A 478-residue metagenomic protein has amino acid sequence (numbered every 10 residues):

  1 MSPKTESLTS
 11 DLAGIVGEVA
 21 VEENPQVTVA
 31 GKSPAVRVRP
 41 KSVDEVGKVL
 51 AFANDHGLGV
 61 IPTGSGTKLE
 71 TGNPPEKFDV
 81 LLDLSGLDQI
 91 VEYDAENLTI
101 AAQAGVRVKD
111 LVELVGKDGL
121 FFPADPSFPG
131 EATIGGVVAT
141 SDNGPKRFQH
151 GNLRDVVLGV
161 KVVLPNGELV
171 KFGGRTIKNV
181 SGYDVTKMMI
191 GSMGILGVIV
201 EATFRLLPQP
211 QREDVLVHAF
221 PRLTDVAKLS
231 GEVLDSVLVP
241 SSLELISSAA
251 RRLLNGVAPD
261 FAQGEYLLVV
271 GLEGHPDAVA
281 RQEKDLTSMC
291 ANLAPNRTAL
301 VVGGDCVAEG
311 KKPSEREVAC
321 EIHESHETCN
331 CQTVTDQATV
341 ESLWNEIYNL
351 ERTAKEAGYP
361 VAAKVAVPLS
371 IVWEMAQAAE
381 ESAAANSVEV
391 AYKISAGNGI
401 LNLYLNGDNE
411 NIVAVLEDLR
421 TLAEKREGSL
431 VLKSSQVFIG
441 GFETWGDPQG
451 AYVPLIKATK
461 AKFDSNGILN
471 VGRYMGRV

Functional and structural regions predicted by a protein language model:
M1-A51, D55-L58, S65-L98, S127 (+4 more regions): N-terminal flexible segment immediately upstream of the FAD-binding catalytic core in FAD-dependent oxidoreductases
S2-P3, A219-D225, P276-D277, K364-M375 (+1 more regions): Short, surface-exposed ligand-recognition loops at beta-strand->loop->(often short) alpha-helix junctions that present
L8-L12, T224-A250, L369-S387, I412-R420: Short amphipathic alpha-helix segments
L12, T28-V60, F78, L84-F128 (+5 more regions): N-terminal glycine-rich flavin-associated loop
K32, L58, T63-S65, G72-D79 (+4 more regions): Conserved glycine-rich FAD pyrophosphate-binding loop
V36, G264-E273, N398-L405: A generic structural motif
A139, L158-E315, E327-E356: C-terminal substrate-binding/cap subdomain adjacent to the FAD-binding core in PCMH-type and related FAD-linked
